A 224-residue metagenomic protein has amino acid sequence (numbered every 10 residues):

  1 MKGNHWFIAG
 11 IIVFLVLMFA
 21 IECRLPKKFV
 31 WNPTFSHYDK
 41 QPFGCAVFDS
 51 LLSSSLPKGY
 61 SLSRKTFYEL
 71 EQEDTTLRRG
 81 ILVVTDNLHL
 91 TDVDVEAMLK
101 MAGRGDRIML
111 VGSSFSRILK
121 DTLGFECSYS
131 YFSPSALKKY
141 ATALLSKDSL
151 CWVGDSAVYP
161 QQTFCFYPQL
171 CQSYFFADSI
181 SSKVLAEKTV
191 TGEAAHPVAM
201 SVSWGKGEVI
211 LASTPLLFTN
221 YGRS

Functional and structural regions predicted by a protein language model:
K2-E71: Aromatic-Pro/Gly-enriched surface loop or interdomain linker that acts as a lid/target-recognition segment
K40, G44, L90, G222-R223: Extracytoplasmic/periplasmic, Sec-exported soluble proteins
Y60-S146, A199: Membrane-embedded segments
S114-E187: An acidic, glycine-rich "communication" segment
Y174-S224: A glycine-centered loop/beta-turn motif at secondary-structure junctions
